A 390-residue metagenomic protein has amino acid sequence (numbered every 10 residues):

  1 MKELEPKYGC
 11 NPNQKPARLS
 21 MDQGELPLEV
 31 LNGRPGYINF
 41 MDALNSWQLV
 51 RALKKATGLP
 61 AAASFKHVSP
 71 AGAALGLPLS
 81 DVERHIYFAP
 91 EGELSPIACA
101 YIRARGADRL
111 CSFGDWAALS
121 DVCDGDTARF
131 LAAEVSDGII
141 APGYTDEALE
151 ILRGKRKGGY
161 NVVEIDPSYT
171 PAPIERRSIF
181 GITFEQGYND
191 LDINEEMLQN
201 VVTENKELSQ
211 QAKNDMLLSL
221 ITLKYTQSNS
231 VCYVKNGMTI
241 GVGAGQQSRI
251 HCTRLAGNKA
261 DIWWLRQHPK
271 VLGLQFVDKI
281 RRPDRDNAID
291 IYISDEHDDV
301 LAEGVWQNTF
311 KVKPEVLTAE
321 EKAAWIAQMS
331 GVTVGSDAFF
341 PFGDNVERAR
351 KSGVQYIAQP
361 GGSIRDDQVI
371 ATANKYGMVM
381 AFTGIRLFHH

Functional and structural regions predicted by a protein language model:
M1-M197, A212-S230: Active-site loops and adjacent core secondary-structure elements that bind or stabilize anionic groups
D22-R34, A107-F113, G187-K206, P283-V305 (+2 more regions): Gly-rich Lys/Arg/Thr-decorated short loops/hinges at beta-loop-alpha junctions or inter-strand turns that position
P35, N39, A212, G245 (+2 more regions): Alpha-helix N-cap/helix-initiation motif
A52, Y225, I262-R266, K351: Conserved helix-loop functional segments at active or binding sites
A56-S64, V162-I165, S228-K235, L265-F276 (+1 more regions): Flexible, glycine/charged-enriched surface loops at secondary-structure junctions
V68, V122, N236, A244-Q247: Histidine- and/or cysteine-centered catalytic micro-motif in compact active-site loops
A71, D115, L119-S120, A133-V163 (+7 more regions): C-terminal binding/interaction regions
A71-L110, I240-F342: Glycine- and Gly-Pro-enriched alpha-helical subdomains that act as flexible, kink-prone "lid/hinge" or packing modules
